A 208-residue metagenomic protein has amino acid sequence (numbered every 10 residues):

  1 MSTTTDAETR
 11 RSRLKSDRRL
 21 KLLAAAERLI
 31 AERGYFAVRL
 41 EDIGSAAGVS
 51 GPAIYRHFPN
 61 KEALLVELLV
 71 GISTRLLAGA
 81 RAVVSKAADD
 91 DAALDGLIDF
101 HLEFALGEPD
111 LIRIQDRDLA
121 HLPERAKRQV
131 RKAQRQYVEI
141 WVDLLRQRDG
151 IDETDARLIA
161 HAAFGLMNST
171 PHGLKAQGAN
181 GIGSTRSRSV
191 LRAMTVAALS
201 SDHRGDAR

Functional and structural regions predicted by a protein language model:
M1-D6, E103, V138-Q147, L166 (+2 more regions): C-terminal peripheral helix-coil segments that are non-catalytic and often amphipathic
K21, A25-A63: Helix-turn-helix
A24, V70, D91-L106, R157 (+2 more regions): Amphipathic alpha-helical segments that line or abut small-molecule/effector binding pockets and mediate allosteric
I30, L76, I98, I114-Q115 (+1 more regions): Short, structured motif recognition centered on aromatic/hydrophobic residues
L68-D95: Amphipathic alpha-helical linker/stalk segments
T74-L77, E124-D149, R157-H161, T185-S189: Amphipathic alpha-helical packing segments from all-alpha helical-bundle domains
A105-R125, H172-K175: Amphipathic alpha-helical segments used for helix-helix packing
